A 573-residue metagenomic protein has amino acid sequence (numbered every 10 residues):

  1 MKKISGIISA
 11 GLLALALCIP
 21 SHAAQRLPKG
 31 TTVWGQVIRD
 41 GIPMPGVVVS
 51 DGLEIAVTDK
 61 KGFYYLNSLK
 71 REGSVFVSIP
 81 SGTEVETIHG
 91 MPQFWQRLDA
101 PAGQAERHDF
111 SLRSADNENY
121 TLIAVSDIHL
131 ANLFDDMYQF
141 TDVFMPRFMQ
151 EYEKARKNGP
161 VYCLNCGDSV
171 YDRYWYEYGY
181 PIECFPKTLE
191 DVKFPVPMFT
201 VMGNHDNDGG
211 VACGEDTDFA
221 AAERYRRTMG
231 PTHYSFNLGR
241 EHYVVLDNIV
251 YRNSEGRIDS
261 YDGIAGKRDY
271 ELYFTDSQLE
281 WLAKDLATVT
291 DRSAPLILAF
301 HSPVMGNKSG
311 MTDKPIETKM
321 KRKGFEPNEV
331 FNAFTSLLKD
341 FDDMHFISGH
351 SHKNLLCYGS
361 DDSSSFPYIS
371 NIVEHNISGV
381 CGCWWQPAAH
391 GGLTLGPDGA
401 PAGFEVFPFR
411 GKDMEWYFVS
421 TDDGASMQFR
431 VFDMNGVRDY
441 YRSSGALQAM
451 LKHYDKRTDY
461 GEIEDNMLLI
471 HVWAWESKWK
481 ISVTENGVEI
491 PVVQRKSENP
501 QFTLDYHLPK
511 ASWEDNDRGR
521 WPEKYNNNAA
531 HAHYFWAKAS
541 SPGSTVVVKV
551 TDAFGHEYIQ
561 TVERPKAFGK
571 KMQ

Functional and structural regions predicted by a protein language model:
R26-T32, R39-D40, L69-K70, G82-E177 (+2 more regions): N-terminal active-site segment of His-dependent metallophosphoesterases
T31-W34, R39-L53: Short, ordered, surface-exposed loop/turn motifs in non-cytosolic proteins
L53-S68, P500: Short, acidic Ser/Thr/Gly-rich low-complexity loop/linker segments typical of extracellular and cell-surface proteins
F63, P500-W536: Aromatic sugar-binding surface patches on proteins that engage polysaccharides or sugar-phosphate polymers
V77-I79, V550: Conserved structural position at the C-terminal beta-strand of extracellular beta-sandwich adhesion modules
P80-E106, Y174-R292, K321-E326, A333-I347 (+1 more regions): Extended active-site neighborhood of metal-dependent phosphoesterases/phosphodiesterases
C166-G167, L286-K314: Short acidic, glycine-rich surface-loop motifs adjacent to enzyme active sites
D361, S365-W475, W479-S482, W521 (+1 more regions): Binuclear metal-dependent phosphoesterase catalytic core
